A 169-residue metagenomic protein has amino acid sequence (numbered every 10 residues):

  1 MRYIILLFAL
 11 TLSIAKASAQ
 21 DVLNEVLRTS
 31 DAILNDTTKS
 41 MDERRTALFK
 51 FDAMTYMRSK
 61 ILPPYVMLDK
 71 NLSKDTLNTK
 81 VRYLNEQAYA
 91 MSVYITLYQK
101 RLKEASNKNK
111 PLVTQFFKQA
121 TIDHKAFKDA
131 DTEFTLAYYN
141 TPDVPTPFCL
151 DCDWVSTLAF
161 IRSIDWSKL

Functional and structural regions predicted by a protein language model:
M1-L23: Bacterial Sec-dependent N-terminal signal peptides
Y3, R45-T46, V81-Y83: Positively charged, low-complexity intrinsically disordered regions
Y3-L10, T38, D42, W166: A general secondary-structure boundary signal
I4, D21, A53, I164-L169: Short, aromatic- and cysteine-enriched interfacial helices/patches that mediate contacts at lipid membranes
K16-A19, T37, K50, M54 (+6 more regions): Intrinsic-disorder-associated interaction segments
S18-N71: Immediate post-signal-peptide N-terminus of mature secreted/exported proteins
K74-L150: Surface-exposed, polar helix/loop patches in the mature regions of secreted/periplasmic/lumenal proteins that form
L150-L169: Short, low-complexity, Pro/Ser/Thr/Gly-rich segments in the mature regions of secreted, periplasmic
